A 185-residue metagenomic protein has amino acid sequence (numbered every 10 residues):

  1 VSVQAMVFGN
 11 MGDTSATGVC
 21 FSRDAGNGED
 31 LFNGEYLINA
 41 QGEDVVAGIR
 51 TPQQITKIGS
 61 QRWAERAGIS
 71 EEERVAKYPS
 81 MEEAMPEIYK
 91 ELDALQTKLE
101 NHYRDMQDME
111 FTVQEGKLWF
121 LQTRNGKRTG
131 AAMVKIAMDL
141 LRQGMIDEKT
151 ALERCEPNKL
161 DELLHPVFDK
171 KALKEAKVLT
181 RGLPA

Functional and structural regions predicted by a protein language model:
V1-A185: Non-catalytic, soluble scaffold/interaction modules
